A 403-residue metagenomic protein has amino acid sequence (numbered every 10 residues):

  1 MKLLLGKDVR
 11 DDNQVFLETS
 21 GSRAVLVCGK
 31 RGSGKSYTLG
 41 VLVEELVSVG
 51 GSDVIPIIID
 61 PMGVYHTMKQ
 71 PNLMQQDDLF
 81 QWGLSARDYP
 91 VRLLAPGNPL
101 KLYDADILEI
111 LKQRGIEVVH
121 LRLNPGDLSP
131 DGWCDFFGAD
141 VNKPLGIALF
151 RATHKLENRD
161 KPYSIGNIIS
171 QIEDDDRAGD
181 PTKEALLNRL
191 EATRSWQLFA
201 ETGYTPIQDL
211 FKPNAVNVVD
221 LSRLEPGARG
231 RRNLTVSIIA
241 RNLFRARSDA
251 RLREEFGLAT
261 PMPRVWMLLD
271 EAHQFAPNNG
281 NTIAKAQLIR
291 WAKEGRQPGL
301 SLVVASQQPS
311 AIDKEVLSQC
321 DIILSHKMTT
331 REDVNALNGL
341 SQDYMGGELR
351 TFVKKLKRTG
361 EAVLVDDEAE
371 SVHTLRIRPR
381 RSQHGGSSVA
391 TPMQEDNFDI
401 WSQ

Functional and structural regions predicted by a protein language model:
M1-N13: N-terminal pre-Walker A segment at the start of P-loop NTPase domains
V9, V15-S22, G50: Phosphate-binding P-loop
R10, V41-I57, M62-R290, Q297 (+1 more regions): P-loop NTPase motor domains
S20-V25, P213-N217: Pre-Walker A (Motif I) flank of P-loop NTPase domains
V25, R358-Q403: Conserved P-loop NTPase motor module
K35: Conserved lysine of the Walker
T38: Hydrophobic positions on the alpha1 helix immediately C-terminal to the Walker A/P-loop
E44, A292-H373: Conserved ATP-driven motor cores of ASCE-family P-loop NTPases powering translocation/secretion/packaging/pilus
